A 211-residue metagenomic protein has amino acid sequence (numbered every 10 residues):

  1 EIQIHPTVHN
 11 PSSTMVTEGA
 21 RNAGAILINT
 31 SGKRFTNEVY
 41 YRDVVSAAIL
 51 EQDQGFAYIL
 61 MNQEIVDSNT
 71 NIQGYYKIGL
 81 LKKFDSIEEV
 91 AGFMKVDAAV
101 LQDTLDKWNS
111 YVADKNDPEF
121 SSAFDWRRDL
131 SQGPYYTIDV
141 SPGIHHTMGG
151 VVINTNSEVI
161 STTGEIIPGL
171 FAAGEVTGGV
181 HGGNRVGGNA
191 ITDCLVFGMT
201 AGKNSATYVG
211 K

Functional and structural regions predicted by a protein language model:
E1-K211: Residues forming the flavin
